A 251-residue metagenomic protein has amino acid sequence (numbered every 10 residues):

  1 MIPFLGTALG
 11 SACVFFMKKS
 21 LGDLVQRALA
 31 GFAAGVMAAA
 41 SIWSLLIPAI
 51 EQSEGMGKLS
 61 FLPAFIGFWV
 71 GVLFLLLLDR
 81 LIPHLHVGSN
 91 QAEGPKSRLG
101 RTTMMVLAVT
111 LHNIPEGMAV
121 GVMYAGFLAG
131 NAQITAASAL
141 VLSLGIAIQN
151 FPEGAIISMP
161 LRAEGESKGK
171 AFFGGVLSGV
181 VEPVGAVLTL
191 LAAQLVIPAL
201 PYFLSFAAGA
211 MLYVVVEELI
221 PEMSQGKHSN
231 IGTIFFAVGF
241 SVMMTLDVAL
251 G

Functional and structural regions predicted by a protein language model:
M1-G251: Intrinsically disordered, metal-sensing/regulatory segments
